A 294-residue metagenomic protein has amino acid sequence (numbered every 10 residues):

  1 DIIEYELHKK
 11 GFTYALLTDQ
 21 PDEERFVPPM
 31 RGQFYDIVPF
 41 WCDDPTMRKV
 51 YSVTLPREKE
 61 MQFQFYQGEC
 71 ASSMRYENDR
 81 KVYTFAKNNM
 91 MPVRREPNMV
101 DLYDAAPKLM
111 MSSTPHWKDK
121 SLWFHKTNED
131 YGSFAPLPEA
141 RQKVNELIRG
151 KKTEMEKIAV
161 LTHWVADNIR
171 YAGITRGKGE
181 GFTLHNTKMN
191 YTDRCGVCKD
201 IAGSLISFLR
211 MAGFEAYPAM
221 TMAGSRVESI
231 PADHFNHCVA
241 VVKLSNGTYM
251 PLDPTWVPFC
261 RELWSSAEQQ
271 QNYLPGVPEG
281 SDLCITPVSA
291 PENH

Functional and structural regions predicted by a protein language model:
D1-Y5: Short Pro-Gly-centered flexible turn/kink motifs
E6-P21, V27-Y35, F40-G179: Secretory-pathway-linked proteins and extracytosolic
Q20-E23, V27-R31, V277-H294: Edge strands and adjacent loops of beta-rich recognition modules
G132-A140, L184-N186, I230-P231, L252: Extended non-catalytic domains of envelope/secretory-pathway proteins
Q142, G177-N186, M222-G224: Short, conserved phosphate-binding/catalytic loop or strand-edge motifs used in phosphoryl-/nucleotidyl-transfer
I158, M189, Y217: Contiguous, function-dense segments enriched for cysteine-driven chemistry and partner/ligand-binding capacity
K188-Y191, C198: Noncatalytic alpha-helical scaffolds and linker/capping helices
K199-S289: Hydrophobic/aromatic-rich core segments of domains that either
